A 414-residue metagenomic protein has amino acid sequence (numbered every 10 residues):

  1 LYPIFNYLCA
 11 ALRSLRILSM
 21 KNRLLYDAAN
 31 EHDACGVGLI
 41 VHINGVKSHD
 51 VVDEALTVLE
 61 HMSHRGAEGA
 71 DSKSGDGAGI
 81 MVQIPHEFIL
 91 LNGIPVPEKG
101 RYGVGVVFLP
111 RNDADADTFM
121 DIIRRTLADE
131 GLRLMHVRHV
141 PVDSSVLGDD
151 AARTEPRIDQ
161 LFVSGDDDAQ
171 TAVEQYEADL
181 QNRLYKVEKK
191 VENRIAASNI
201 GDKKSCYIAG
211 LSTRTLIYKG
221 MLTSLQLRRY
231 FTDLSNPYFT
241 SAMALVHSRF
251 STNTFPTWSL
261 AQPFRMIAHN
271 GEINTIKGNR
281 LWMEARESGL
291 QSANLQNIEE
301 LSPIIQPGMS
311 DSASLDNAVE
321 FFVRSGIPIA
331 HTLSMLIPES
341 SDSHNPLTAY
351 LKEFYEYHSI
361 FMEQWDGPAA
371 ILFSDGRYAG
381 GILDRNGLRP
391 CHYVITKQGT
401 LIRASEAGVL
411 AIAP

Functional and structural regions predicted by a protein language model:
I17-P414: Conserved short alpha-helical segments that host acidic/polar catalytic motifs at enzyme active sites
